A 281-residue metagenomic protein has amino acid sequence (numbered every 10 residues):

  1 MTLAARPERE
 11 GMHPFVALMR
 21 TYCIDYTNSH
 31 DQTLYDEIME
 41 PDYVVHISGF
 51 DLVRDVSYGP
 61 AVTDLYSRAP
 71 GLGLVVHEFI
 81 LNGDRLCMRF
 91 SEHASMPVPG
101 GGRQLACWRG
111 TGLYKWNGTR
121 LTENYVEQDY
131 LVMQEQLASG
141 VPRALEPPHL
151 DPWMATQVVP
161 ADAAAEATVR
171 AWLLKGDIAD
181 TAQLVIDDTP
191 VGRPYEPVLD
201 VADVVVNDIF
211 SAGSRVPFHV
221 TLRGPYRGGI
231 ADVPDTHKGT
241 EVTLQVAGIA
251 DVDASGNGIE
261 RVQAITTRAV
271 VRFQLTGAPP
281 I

Functional and structural regions predicted by a protein language model:
M1-I281: C-terminal and inter-domain tail/linker signature
